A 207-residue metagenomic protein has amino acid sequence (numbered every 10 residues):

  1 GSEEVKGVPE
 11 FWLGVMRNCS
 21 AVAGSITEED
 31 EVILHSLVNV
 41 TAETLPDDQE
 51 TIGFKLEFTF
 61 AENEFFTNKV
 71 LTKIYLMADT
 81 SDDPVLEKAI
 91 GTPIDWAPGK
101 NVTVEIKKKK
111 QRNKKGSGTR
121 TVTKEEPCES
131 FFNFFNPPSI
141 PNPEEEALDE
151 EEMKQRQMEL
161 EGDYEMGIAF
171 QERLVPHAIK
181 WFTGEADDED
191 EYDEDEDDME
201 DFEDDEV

Functional and structural regions predicted by a protein language model:
G1-V207: Mixed-charge, low-complexity intrinsically disordered segments
